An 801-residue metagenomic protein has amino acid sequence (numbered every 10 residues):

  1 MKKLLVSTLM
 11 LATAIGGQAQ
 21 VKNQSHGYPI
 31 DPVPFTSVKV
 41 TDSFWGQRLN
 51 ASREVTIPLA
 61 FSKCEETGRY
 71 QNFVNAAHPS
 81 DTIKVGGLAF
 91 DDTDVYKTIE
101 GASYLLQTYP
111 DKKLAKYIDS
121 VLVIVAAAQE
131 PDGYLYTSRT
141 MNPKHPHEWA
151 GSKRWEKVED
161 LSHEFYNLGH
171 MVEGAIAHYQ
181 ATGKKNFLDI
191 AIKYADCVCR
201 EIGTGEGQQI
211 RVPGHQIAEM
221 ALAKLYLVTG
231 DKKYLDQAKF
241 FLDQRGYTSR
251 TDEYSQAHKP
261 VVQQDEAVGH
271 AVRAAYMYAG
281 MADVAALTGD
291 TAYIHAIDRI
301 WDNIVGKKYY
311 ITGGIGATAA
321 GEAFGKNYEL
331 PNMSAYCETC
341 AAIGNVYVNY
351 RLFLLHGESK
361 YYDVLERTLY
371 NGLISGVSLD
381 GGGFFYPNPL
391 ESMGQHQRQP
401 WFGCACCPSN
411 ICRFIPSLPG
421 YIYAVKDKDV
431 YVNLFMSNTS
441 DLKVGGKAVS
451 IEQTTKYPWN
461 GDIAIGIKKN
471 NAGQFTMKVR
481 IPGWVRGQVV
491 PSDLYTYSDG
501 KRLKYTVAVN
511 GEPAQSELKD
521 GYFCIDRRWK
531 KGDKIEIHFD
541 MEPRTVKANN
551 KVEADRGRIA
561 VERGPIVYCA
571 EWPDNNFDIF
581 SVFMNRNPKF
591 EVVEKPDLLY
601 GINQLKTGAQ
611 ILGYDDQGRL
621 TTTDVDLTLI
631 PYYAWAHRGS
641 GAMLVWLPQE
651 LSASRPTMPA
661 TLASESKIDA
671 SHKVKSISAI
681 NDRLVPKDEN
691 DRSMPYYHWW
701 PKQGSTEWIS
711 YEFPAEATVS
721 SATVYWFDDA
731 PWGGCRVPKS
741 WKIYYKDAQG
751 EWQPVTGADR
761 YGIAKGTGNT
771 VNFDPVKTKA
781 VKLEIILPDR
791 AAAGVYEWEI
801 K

Functional and structural regions predicted by a protein language model:
M1-V21: Bacterial Sec-dependent N-terminal signal peptides
V21-K112, K116, P146-A181, Q216-K233 (+5 more regions): Aromatic (Trp/Tyr) and acidic
K22, I297, D363-N371, G376-G466 (+7 more regions): C-terminal beta-rich recognition modules with glycine/proline-rich loops and embedded aromatic residues
M141-S162, L188, K193-Q209: Asp-box/WD-like beta-propeller blade repeats and closely related beta-sheet repeat scaffolds
Y166, V490-S498, K504-V509, W732-Q749: Short, surface-exposed beta-strand/strand-loop-strand elements in extracellular ectodomains
D252, Y309-N327: Flexible glycine/proline-rich, aromatic-decorated loop/lid segments
T455, I467-N471, I481-G483, R527 (+4 more regions): Non-cytosolic beta-sheet module surface loops
P656-M658, N690-R760, A764-K801: Aromatic, loop-rich ligand-recognition surfaces of beta-strand-rich domains
